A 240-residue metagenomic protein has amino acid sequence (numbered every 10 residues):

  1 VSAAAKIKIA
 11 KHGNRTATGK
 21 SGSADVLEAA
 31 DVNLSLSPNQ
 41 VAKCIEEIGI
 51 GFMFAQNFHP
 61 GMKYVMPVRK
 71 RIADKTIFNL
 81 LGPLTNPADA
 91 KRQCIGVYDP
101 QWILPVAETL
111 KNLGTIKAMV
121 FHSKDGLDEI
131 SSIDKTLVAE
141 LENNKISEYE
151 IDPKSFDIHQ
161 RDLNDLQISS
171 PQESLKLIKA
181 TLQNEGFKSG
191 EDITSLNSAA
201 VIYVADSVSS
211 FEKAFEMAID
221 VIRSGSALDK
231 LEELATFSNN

Functional and structural regions predicted by a protein language model:
V1-G13, A17: Active-site cofactor/substrate anionic-group-binding motifs, chiefly glycine- and Lys/Arg-rich phosphate-binding loops
K6, E28-S35, Q40-N240: Glycine-rich anion-binding loops and their surrounding alpha/beta cores
T16-N33: Active-site-proximal loop->helix
